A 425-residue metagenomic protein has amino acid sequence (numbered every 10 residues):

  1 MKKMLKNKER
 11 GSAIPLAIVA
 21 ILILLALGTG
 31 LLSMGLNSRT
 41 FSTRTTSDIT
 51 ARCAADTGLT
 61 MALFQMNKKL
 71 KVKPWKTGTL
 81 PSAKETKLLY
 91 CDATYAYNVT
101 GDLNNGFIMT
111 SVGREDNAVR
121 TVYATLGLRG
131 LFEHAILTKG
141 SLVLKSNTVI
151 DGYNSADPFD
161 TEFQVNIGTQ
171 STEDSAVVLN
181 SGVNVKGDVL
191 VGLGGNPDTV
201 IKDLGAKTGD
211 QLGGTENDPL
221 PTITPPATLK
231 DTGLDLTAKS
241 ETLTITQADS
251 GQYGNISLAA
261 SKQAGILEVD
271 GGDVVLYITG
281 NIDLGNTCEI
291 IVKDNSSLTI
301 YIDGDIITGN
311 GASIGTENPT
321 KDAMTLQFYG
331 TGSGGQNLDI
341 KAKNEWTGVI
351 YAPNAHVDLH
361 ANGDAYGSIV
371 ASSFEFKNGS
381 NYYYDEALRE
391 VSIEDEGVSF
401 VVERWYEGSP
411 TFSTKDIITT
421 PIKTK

Functional and structural regions predicted by a protein language model:
K2-G140, D395-K425: Beta-strand/loop motifs with alternating small/hydrophobic and polar/acidic residues, enriched in the first structured
L126-K425: Primarily marks folded extracellular/lumenal domains of secretory and cell-surface proteins
